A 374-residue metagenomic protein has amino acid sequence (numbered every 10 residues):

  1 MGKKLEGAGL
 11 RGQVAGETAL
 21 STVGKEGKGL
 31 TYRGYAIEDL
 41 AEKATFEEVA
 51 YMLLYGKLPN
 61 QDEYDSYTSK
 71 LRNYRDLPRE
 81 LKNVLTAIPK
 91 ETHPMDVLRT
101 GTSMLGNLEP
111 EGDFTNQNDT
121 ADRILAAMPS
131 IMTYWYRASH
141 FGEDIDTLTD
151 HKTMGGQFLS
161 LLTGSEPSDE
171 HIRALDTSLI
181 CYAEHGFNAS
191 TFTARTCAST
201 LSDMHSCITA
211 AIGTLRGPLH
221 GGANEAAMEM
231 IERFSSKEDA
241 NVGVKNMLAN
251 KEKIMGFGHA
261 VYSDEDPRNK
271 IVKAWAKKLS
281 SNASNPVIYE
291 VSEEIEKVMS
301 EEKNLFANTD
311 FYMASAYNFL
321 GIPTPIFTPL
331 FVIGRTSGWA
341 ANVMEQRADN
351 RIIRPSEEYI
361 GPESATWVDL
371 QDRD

Functional and structural regions predicted by a protein language model:
M1-D374: Non-transmembrane, aqueous-exposed alpha-helical and coiled segments at domain scale
